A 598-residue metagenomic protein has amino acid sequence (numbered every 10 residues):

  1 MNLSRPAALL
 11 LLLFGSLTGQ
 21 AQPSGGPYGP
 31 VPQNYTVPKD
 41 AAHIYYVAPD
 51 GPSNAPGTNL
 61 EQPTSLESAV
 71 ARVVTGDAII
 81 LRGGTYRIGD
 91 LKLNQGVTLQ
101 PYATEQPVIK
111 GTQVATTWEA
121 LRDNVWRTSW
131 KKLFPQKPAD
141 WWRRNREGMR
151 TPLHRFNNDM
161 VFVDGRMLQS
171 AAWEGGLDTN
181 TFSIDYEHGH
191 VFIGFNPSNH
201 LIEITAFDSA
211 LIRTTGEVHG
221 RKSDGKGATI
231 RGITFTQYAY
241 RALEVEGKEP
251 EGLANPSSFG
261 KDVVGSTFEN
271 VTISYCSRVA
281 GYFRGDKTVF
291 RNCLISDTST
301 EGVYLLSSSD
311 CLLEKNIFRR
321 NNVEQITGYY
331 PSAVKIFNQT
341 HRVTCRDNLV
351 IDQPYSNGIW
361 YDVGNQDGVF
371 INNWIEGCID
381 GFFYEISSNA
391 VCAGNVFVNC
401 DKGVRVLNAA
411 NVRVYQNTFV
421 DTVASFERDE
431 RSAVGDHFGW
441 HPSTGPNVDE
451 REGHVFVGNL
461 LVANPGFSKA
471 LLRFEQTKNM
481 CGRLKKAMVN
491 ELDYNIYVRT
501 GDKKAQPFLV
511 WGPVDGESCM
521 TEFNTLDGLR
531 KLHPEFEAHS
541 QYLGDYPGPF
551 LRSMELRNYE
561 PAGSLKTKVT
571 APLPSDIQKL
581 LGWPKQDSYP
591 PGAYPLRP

Functional and structural regions predicted by a protein language model:
M1-A8: Bacterial N-terminal signal peptides that target proteins for export
L11-Q20: Hydrophobic h-region of N-terminal signal peptides that target proteins for export in Gram-negative bacteria
P23-V264, S443, E450, K503-K504 (+2 more regions): Extracellular polysaccharide-degrading/modifying enzymes targeting complex plant/algal/animal polysaccharides
D90, A210-R213, H219, Y240-V263 (+3 more regions): Glycine- and acidic/polar-rich repeat regions and solenoidal domains
